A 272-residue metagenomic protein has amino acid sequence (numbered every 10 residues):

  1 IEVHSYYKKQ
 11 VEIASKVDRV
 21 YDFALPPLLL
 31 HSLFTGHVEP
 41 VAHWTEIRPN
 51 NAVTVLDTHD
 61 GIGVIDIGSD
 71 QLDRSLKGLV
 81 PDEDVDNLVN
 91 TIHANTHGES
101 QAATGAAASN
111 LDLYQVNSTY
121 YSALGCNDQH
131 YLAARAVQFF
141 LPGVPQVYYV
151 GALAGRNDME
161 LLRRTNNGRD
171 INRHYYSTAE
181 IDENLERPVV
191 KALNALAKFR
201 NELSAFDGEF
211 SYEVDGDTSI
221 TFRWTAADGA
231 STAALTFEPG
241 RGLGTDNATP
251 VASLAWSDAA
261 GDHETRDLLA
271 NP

Functional and structural regions predicted by a protein language model:
I1-P272: Active-site and adjacent substrate-binding regions of carbohydrate-active enzymes
